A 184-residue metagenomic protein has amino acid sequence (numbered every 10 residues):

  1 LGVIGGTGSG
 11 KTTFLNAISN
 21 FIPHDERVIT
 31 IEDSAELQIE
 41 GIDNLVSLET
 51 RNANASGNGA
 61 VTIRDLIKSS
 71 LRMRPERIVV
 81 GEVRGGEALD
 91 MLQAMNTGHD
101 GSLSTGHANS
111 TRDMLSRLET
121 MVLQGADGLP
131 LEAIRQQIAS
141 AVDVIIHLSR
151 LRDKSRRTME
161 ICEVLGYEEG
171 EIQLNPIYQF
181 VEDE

Functional and structural regions predicted by a protein language model:
V3: Hydrophobic anchor at the beta1->P-loop junction of P-loop NTPases
G8: Walker A (P-loop) phosphate-binding loop of P-loop NTPases
K11: Conserved lysine of the Walker
N16, N20-K68, M114-L118: P-loop NTPase switch/communication element
E32, Q38-V46, S70-E169: Conserved P-loop NTPase nucleotide-binding/switch module
L48-T50, E163, E182: Active-site donor-binding loop signature of nucleotide-sugar glycosyltransferases
Y167-E184: C-terminal regions of RecA-like/P-loop NTPase motor modules
